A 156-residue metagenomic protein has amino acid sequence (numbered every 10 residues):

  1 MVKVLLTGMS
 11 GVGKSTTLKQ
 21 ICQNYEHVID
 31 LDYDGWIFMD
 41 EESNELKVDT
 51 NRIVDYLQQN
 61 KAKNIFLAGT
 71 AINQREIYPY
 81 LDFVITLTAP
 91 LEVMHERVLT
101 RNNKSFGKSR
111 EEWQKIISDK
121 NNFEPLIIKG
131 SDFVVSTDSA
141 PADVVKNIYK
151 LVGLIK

Functional and structural regions predicted by a protein language model:
L6: Hydrophobic anchor at the beta1->P-loop junction of P-loop NTPases
M9: P-loop (Walker A) phosphate-binding loop of NTP-binding proteins
V12: ATP-binding Walker
S15: Walker A/P-loop
L18-K63: Conserved substrate/cofactor phosphate-moiety recognition/catalytic segment in nucleotide-dependent phosphotransferases
N44-E92: Glycine-rich phosphate-binding loop used to anchor ATP phosphates in small-molecule kinases, encompassing both
F83-L126, F133, Y149: A glycine- and Lys/Arg-enriched "phosphate-lid" helix/loop adjacent to the NTP-binding pocket of small-molecule kinases
P125-K156: NTP-dependent small-molecule kinase module
